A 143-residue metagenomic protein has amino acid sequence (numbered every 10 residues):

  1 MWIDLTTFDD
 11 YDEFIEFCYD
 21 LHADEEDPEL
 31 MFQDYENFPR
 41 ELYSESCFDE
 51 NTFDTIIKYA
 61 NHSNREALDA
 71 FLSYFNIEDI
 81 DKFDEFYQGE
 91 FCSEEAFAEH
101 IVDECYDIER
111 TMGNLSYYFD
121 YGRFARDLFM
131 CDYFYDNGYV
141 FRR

Functional and structural regions predicted by a protein language model:
M1-T6: A short, exposed loop/beta-hairpin motif centered on an aromatic-Gly-Thr core
T7, N37, T52, I57 (+7 more regions): Low-complexity, compositionally biased segments
D9-E78: Structured domain cores in non-transmembrane regions
Y11, E94-E95, Y121: Alpha-helix initiation and N-capping motif
D20, P28-N37, L42, F86-C92 (+2 more regions): Generic preference for hydrophobic/aromatic residues in regular secondary structure cores
H62, E66-Y106, N114, F141-R143: Extracytoplasmic/secretory-pathway segments with low complexity and glycosylation-like composition
E99-R143: Acidic, proline/glycine-rich low-complexity IDRs
